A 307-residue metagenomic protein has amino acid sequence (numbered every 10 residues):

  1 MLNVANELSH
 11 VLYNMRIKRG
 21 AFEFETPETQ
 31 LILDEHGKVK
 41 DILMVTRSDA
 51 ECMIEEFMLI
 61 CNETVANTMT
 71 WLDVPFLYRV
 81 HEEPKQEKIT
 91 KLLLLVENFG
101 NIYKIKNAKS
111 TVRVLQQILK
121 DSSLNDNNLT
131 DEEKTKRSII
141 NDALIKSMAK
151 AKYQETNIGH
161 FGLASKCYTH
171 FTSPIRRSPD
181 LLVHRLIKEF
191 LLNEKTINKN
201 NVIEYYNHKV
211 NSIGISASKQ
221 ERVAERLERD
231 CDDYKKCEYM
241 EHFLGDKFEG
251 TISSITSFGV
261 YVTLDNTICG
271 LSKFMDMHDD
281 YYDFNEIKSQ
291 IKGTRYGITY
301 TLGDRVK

Functional and structural regions predicted by a protein language model:
M1-F284, K288: Electropositive polyanion-binding surfaces
R295-Y300: Short, surface-exposed secondary-structure edge patches
L302-K307: Short, intrinsically disordered, charge-balanced linker/junction segments flanking boundaries in proteins
